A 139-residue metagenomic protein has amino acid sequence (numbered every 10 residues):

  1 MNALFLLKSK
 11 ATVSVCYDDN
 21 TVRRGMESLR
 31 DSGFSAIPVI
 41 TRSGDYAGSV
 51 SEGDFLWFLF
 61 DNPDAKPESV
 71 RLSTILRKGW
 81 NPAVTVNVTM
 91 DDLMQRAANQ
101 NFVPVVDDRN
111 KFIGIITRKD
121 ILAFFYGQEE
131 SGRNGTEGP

Functional and structural regions predicted by a protein language model:
M1-V13, E68-W80: Bateman (tandem CBS) regulatory domains
V15-G33, I40-S43, P82-Q100, V106-R109 (+1 more regions): The conserved cystathionine-beta-synthase
N20, V50, V70, V88 (+1 more regions): Short beta-to-alpha loop/turn elements within the nucleotide-binding domains of ABC transporters
F34, P38, Y46-N62, N99 (+1 more regions): Short beta->alpha transition motifs characteristic of CBS
I40, D61-R71: Helix-adjacent hinge/juxtasegments
F58-D61, I75-V84: Regulatory sensory and allosteric helical modules in signal-transduction proteins and certain transcription factors
G132-P139: Short acidic DE-rich linear segments
